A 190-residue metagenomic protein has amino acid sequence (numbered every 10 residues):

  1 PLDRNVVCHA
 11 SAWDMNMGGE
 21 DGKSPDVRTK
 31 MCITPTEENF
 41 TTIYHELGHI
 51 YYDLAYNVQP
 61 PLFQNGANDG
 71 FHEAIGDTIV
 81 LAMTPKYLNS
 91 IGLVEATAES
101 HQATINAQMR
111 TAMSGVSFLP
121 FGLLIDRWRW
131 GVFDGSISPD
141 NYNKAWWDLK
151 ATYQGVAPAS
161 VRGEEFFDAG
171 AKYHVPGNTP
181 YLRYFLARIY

Functional and structural regions predicted by a protein language model:
P1-Y190: Cation-handling catalytic/transport regions enriched in His/Asp/Glu
